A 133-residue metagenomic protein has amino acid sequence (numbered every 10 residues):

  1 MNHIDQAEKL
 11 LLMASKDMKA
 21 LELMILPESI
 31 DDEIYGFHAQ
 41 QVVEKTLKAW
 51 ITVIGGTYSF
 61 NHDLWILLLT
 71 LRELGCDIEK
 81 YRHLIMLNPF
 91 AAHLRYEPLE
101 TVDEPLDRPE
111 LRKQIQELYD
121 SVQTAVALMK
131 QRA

Functional and structural regions predicted by a protein language model:
M1-A133: Terminal alpha-helical segments
